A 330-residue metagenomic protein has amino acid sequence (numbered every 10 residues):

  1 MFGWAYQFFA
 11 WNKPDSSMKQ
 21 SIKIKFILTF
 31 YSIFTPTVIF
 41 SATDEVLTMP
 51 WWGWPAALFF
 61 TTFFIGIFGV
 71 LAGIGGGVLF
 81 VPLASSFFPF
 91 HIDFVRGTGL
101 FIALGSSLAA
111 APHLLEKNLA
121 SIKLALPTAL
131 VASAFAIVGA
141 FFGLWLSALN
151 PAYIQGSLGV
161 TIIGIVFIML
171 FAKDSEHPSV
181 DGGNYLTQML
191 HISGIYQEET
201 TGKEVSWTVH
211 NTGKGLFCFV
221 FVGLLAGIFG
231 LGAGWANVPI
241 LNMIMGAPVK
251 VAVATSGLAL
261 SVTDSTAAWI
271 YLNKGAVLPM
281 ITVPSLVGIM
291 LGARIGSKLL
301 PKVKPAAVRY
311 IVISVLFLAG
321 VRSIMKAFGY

Functional and structural regions predicted by a protein language model:
Y6-N12, S16-I65, S86, I92 (+3 more regions): Juxtamembrane transmembrane-helix boundary motif
T62-G73, V220-G230: Transmembrane alpha-helix interface/packing and boundary motifs in multi-pass membrane proteins, characterized by
G66, R96-L104, A129, S133 (+3 more regions): Transmembrane helix-bundle signature of multi-pass membrane transporters/permeases
F80-F94, A236-V251: Interfacial segments of multi-pass membrane proteins
V81, L108-A120, L225-A226, N237-N242 (+1 more regions): Generic transmembrane alpha-helix signature in multi-pass membrane proteins, especially transporters/channels
L104-S107, V166, S261-D264, F317-G320: Small-residue-rich packing faces within the transmembrane alpha-helices of Major Facilitator Superfamily
T255-A268, I281-G292: A small-residue-rich subset of transmembrane alpha-helices
